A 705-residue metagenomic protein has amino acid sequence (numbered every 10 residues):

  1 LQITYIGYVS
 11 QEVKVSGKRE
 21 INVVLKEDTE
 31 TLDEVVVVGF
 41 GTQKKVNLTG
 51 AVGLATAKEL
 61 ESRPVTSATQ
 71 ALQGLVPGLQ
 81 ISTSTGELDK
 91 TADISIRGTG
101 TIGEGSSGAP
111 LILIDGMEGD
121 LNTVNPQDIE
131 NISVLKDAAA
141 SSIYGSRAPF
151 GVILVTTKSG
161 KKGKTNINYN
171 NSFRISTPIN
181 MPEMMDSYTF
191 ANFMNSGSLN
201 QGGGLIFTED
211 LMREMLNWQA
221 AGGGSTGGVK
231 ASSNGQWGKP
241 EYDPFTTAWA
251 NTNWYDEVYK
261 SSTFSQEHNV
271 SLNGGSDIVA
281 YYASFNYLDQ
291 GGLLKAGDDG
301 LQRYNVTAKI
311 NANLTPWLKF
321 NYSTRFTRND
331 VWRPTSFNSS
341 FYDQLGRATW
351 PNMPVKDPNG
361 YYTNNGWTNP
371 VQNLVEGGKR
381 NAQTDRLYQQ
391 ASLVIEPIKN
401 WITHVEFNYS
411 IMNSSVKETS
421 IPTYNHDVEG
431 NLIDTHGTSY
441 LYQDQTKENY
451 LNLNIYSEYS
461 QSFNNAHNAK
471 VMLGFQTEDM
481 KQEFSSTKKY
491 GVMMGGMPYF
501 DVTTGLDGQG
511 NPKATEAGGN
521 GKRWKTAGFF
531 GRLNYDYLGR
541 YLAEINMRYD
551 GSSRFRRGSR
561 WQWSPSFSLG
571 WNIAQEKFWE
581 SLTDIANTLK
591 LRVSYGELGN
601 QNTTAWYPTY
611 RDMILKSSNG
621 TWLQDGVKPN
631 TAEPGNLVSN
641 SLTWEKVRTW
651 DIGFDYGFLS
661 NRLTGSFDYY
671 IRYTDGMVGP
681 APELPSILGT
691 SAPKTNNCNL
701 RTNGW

Functional and structural regions predicted by a protein language model:
L1-T307, K319-N321, Y388, T690 (+1 more regions): Short, small/polar-rich motifs associated with maturation and membrane association, primarily at protein termini
G17, T315, I398, S462-N464 (+1 more regions): Residue-level recognition of beta-strand termini and adjacent short loop/turns
V46, K162-N251, S262, L288 (+6 more regions): Surface-exposed loop/interface segments of Gram-negative outer-membrane beta-barrel transport/assembly proteins
A71, S95, L154, N168 (+12 more regions): Outer-membrane beta-barrel architecture
L113, S284-N286, L542-D550: Glycine- and acidic-rich phosphate- and metal-coordinating loops
T157-S159, G274-S276, A312, T324 (+9 more regions): Residue-level signature of outer-membrane beta-barrel architecture
S553-S559: Solvent-exposed loop/turn segments connecting transmembrane beta-strands in outer-membrane beta-barrel proteins
